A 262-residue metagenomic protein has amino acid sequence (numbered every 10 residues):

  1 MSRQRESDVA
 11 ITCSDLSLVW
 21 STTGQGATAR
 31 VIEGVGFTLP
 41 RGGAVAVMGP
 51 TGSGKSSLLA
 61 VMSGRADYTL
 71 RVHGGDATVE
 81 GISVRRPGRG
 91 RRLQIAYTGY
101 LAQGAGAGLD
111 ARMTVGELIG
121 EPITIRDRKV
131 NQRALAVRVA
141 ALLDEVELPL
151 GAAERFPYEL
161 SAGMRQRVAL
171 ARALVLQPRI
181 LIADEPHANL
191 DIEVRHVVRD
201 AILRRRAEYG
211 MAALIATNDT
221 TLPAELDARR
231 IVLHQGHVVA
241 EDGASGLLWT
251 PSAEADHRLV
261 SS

Functional and structural regions predicted by a protein language model:
R71, S83-G99, I125, Q132 (+1 more regions): ABC ATPase NBD coupling module
G104, A111-I125: Q-loop/switch helix immediately C-terminal to the Walker
R133-G151: Conserved ABC ATPase "signature" region
F156-L160, M164: Conserved ABC ATPase signature
L170, V198: Hydrophobic anchor residue at the start of the ABC signature
V175-R179: A short, proline-enriched helix->beta-strand linker immediately N-terminal to the Walker B motif in ABC-type P-loop
A216-N218: H-loop/switch region of ABC-family ATPase nucleotide-binding domains
